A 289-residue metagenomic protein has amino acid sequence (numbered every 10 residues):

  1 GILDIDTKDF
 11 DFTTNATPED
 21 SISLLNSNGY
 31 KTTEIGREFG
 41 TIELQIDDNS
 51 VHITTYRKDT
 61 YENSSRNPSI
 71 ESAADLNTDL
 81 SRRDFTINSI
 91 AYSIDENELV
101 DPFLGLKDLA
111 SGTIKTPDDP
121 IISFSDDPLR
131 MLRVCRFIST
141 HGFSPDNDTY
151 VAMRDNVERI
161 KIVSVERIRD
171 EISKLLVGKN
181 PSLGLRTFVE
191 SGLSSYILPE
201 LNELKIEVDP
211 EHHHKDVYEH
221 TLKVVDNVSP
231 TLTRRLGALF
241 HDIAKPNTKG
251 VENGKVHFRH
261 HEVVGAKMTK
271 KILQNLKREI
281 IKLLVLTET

Functional and structural regions predicted by a protein language model:
G1-T289: Catalytic cores of the polymerase beta-like nucleotidyltransferase superfamily and closely associated nucleotide
